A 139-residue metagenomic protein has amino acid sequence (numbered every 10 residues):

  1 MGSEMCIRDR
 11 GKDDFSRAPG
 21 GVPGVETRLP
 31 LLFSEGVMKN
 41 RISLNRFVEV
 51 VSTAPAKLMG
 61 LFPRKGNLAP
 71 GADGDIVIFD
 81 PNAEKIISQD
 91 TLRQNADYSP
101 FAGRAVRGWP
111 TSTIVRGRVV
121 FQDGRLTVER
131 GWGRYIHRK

Functional and structural regions predicted by a protein language model:
E4, R8-A83: His/Asp/Glu-enriched, well-ordered alpha-helical/loop segment that forms or immediately abuts the divalent-metal
D9-R17, D73-R134: C-terminal cap of metal-dependent C-N hydrolases
I136-K139: Terminal leader/tail segments of proteins
